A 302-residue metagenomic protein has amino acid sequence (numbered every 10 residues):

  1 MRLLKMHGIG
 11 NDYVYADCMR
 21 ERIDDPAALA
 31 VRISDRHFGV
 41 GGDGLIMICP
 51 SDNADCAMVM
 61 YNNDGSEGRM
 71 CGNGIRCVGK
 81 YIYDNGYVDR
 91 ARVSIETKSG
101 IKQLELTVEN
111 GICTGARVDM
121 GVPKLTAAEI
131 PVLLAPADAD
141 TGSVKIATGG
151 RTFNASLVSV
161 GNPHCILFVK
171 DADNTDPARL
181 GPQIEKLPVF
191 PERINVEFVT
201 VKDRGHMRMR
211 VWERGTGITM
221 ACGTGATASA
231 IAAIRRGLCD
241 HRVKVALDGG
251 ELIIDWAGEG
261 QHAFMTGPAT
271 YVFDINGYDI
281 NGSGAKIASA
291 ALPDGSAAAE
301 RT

Functional and structural regions predicted by a protein language model:
M1-T114, C165-T302: A glycine-rich beta-to-alpha transition motif near the start of alpha/beta enzyme domains, typified by
L4-M6, V93-I95, V132, T141-G150 (+2 more regions): Short acidic-hydrophobic surface loop/beta-edge motif
G111, G115-P123: Membrane helix-loop-helix hairpins that form the core translocation module of multi-pass transporters
A127-A128, D274: Short helix/loop capping segments that flank catalytic or ligand/cofactor-binding pockets
V132, A139-T148, F153-S156, L167-P188: Anionic-ligand binding region
